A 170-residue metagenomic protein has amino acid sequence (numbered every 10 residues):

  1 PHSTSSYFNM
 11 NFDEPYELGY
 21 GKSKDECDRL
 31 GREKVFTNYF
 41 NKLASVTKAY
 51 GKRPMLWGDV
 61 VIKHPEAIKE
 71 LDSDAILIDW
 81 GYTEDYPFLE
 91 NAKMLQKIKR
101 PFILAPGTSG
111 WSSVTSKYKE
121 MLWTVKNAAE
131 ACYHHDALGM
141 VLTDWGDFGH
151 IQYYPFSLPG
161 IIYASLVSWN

Functional and structural regions predicted by a protein language model:
S3-F8, E14, E26-N170: Substrate-binding groove of N-acetylhexosamine-processing glycoside hydrolases
Y16-K22: Short acidic/His/Gly/Ser-rich catalytic and metal-binding motifs that mark active-site loops of diverse hydrolases
